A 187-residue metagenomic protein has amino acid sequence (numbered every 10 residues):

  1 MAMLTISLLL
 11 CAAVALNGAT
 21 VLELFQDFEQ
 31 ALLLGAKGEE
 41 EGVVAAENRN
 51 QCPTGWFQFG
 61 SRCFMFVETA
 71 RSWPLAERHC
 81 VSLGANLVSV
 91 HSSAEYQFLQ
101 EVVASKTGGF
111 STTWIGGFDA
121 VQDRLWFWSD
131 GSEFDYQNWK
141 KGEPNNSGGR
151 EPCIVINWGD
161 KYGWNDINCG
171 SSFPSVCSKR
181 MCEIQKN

Functional and structural regions predicted by a protein language model:
M1-N187: Extracellular, disulfide-bonded carbohydrate-recognition/adhesion ectodomains, dominated by C-type lectin-like domains
